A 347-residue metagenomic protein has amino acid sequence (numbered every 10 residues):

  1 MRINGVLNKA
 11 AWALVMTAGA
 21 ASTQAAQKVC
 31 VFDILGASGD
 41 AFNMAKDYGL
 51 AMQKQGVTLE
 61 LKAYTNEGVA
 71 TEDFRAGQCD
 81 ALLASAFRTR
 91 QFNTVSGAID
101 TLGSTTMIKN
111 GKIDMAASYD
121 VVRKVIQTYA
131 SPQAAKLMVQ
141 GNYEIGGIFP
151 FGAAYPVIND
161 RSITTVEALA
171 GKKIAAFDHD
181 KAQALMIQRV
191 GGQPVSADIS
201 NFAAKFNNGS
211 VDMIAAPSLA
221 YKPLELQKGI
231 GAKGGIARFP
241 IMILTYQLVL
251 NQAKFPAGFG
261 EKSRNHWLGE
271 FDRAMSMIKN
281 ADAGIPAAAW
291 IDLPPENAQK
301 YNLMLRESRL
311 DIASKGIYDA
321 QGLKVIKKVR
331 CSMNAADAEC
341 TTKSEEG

Functional and structural regions predicted by a protein language model:
M1-W12: Bacterial N-terminal signal peptides that target proteins for export
G19-A26: Sec/Tat signal peptide C-region and signal peptidase I cleavage site
A26-D47: Extracytoplasmic "Venus flytrap"
G49-L59: Signal peptide-proximal N-terminal region of secreted/periplasmic/extracellular or secretory-lumen proteins
L50, R75, F87-K173, H179 (+2 more regions): Contiguous mixed-secondary-structure segments that line small-molecule binding/active-site clefts of soluble domains
E60-E72, D178-K181, Q193-N208: Short helix-initiation/N-cap motifs at beta->coil->alpha
Y64-S104, V157-R161, I214, S218-I230: Pocket-flanking alpha-helical
K222-F239, T245-N251: A beta-strand-loop signature enriched in Asp, Gly, Thr, and Trp that corresponds to the sialidase/neuraminidase Asp-box
